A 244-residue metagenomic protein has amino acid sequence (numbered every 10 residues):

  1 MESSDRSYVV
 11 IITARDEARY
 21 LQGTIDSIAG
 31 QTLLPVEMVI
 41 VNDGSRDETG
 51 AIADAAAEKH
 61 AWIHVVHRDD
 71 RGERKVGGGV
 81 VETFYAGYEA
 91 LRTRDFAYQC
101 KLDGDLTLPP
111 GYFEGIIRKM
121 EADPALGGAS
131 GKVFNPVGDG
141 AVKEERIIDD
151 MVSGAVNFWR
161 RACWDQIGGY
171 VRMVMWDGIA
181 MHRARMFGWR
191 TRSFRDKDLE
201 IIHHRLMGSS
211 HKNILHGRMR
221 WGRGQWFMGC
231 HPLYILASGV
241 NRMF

Functional and structural regions predicted by a protein language model:
M1-G30: N-proximal low-complexity "stem/linker" segments adjacent to membrane-targeting elements
R6-V9, E37, I179: Cell-envelope/extracellular polymer assembly enzymes that use nucleotide-activated donors
D26-G72: Acidic donor-binding segment of Leloir-type glycosyltransferases
V81-Y98: Active-site nucleotide-sugar/metal-binding loop of Leloir-type enzymes
D95-T107: Short beta-strand-to-loop acidic/aromatic patch adjacent to the donor-nucleotide binding site
T107-K143: Conserved donor NDP-sugar-binding/catalytic core segment of glycosyltransferases
S153-G168: Conserved nucleotide-sugar donor-binding and metal-coordinating catalytic region shared by glycosyltransferases
Y170-S238: Catalytic donor/gating beta->alpha subdomain of glycosyltransferases that bind UDP-sugars
